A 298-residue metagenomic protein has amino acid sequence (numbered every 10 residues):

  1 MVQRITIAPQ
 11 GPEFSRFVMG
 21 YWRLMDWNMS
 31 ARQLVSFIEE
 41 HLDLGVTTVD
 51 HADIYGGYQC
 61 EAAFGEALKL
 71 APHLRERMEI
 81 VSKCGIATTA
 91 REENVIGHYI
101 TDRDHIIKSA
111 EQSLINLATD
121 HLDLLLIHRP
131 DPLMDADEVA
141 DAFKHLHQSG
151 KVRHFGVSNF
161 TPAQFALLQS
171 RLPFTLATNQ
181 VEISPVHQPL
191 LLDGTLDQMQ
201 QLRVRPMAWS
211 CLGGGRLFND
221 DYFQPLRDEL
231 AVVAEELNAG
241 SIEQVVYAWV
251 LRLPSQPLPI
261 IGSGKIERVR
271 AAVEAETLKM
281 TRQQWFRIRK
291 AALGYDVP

Functional and structural regions predicted by a protein language model:
M1-M78, V297: N-terminal binding-site loop/beta-alpha segment at the start of enzyme catalytic domains that lines or forms
R4, P130-P298: Beta/alpha (TIM)-barrel catalytic core signal, keyed to glycine-rich beta->alpha loops juxtaposed to Asp/Glu that bind
A8-G11, D43, A67-E79, L114-A118 (+3 more regions): Acidic (Asp/Glu)-rich catalytic clusters
N28-H41, T101-L117, F165: Short, acidic/polar
M29-S36, Q59, A63, G97-H105 (+2 more regions): Alpha-helix N-cap and loop-to-helix initiation/capping positions
R75-T101: Structural motif corresponding to the early beta-alpha repeats
L114-L133: Active-site groove signature of glycoside hydrolases
